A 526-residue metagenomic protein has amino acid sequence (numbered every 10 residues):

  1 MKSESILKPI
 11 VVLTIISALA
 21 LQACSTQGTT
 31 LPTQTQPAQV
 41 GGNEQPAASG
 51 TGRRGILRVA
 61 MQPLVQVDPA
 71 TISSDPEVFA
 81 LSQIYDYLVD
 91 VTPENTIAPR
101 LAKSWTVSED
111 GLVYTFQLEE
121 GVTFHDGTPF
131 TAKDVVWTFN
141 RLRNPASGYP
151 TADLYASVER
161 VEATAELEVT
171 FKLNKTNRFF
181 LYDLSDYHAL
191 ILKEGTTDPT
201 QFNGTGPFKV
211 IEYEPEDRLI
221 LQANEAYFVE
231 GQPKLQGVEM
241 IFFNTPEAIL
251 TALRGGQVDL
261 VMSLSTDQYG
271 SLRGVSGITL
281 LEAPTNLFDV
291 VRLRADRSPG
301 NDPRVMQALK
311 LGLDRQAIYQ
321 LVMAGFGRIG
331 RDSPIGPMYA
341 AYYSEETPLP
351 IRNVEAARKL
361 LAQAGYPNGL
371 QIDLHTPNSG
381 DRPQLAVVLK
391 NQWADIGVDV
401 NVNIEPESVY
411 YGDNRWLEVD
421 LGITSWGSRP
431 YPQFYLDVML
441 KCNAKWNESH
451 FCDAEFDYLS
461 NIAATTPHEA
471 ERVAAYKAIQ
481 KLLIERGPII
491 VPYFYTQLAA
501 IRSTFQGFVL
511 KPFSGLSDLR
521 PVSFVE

Functional and structural regions predicted by a protein language model:
G42, G50, V400-Y410, Y435-S503 (+1 more regions): Extracytoplasmic/peripheral linker and loop segments enriched in polar/acidic and small residues with frequent Thr/Pro
R58, T131-T138, E166-T170, G206-P207 (+8 more regions): Alpha-helical secondary-structure segments
A60-E109, N140, N203-T205: N-terminal lobe/hinge region of extracytoplasmic solute-binding protein
T92-T96, Y182-G237, N244-E247, V354-E355 (+1 more regions): Gly/Pro-rich hinge or "lid" segments in bacterial periplasmic/extracellular proteins
Q117, T151-K193, E212: Surface-exposed binding/hinge segments that line and control ligand-binding clefts or catalytic entry sites
T196, A226-S271, K390-N391, D399-N401: Ligand-site clamp/hinge motif
I329-Q363, D381-P383: Structural transition elements
A499-E526: Long beta-strand-rich cores associated with HINT superfamily self-processing modules
